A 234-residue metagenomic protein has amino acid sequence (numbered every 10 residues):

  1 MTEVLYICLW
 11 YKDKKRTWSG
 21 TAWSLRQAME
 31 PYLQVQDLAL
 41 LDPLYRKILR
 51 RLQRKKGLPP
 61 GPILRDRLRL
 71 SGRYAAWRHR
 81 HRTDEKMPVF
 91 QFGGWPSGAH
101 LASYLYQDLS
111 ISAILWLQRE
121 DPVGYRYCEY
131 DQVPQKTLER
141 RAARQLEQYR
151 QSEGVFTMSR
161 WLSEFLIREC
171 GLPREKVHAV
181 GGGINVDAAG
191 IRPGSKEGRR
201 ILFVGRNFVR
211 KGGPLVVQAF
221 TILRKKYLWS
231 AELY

Functional and structural regions predicted by a protein language model:
M1-T2, V186-R200, K226-Y227: Nucleotide-sugar donor-binding and catalytic loop/hinge architecture of NDP-sugar-dependent glycosyltransferases
I7, K12-D13, T21, Y32 (+1 more regions): Active-site donor-binding segments of glycosyltransferases and PAPS-dependent sulfotransferases
L9, K86-L117: An aromatic- and histidine-rich active-site surface loop
L9-Y11, G94, G182, F203-F208: Conserved donor-binding loops in enzymes that form glycosidic bonds
Y104-A143: Acceptor-binding helix/loop patch of EC 2.4 sugar-transfer enzymes, predominantly nucleotide-sugar-dependent
P134, R150-R160, L202: A short beta-strand/loop micro-motif in the catalytic core of glycosyltransferases that engages the nucleotide-sugar
W161, G183: Carbohydrate-associated surface elements
G190-K211, V216-T221: Conserved donor-binding/catalytic core segment of Leloir-type glycosyltransferases
